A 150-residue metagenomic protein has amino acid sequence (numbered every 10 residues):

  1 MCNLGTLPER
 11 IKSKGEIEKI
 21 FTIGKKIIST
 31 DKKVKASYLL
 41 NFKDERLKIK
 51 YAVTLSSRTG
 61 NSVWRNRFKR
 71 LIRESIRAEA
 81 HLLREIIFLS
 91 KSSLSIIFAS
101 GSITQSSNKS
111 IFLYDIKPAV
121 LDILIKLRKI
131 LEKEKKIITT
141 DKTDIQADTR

Functional and structural regions predicted by a protein language model:
M1-R150: Positively charged, solvent-exposed patches that mediate nucleic-acid binding
